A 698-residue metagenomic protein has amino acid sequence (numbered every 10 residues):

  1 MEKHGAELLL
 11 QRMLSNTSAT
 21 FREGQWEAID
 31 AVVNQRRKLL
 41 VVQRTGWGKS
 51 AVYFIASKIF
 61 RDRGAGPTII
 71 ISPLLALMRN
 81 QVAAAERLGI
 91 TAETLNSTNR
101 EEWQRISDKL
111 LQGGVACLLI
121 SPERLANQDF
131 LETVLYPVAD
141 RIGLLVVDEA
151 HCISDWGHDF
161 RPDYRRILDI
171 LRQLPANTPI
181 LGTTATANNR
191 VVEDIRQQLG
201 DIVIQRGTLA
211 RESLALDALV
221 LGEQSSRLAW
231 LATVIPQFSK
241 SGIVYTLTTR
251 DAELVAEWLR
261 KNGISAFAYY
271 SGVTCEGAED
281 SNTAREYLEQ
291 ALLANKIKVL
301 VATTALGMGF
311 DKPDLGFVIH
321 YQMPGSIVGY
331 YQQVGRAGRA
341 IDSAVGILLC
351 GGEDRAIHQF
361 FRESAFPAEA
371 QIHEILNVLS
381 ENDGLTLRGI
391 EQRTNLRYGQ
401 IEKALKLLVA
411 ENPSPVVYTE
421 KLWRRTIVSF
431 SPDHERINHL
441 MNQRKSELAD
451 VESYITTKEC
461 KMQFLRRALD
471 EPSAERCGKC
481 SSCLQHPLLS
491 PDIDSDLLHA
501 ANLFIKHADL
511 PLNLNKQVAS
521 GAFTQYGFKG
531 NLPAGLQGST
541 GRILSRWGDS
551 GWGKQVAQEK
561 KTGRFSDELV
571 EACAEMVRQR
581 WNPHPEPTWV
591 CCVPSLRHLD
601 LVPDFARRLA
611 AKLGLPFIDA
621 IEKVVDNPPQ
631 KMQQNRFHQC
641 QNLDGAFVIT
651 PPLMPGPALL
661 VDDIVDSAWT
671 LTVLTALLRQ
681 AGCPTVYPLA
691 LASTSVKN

Functional and structural regions predicted by a protein language model:
E2-K3, L8-M13, E23-S50, I55-R61 (+4 more regions): Helicase motor core with emphasis on the C-terminal RecA-like subdomain
F54-I55, I59, D194, D604 (+2 more regions): Active-site signature of alpha/beta-hydrolase-fold catalytic machinery across serine- and Asp/Cys-nucleophile hydrolases
G89, K109-I120, D619-R636: Conserved P-loop NTPase mechanochemical-coupling segment
S97, G207-L209, S271-G272, C591-P594 (+1 more regions): A short, structured active-site edge motif that brings together acidic residues
L214, N502-W589, H598-L599, P603 (+5 more regions): Active-site-facing substrate-recognition patch
I297, I319, M323-Q332, G338-T540: C-terminal accessory region of SF2 helicases/translocases
R336-S343, N582, R679-C683: Arginine/glycine-rich "motif VI" loop of SF2 helicases in the C-terminal RecA-like domain
L484, F504-K506, T672-N698: PRPP-dependent phosphoribosyltransferase catalytic core
